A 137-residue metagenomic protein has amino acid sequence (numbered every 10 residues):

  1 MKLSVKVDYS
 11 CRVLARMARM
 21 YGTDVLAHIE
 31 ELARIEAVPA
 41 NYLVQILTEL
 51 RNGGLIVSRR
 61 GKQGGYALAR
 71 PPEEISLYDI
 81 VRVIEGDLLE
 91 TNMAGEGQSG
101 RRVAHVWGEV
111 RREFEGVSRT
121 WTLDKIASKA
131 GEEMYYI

Functional and structural regions predicted by a protein language model:
L3-V7, C11-V38, A67: N-terminal helix-turn-helix DNA-binding core of bacterial DNA-binding proteins
R34, R51-N52: Alpha-helical residues within the helix-turn-helix
N41: Key DNA-contact positions within bacterial/archaeal DNA-binding proteins
L47-T48: Short, hydrophobic-biased segments on the C-terminal half of alpha helices that form "recognition helices"
G53-L68: Beta-hairpin "wing" of winged helix-turn-helix
P72-E96: Conserved segment of winged-helix/HTH DNA-binding domains
G95-I137: C-terminal regulatory/oligomerization modules of transcriptional regulators
